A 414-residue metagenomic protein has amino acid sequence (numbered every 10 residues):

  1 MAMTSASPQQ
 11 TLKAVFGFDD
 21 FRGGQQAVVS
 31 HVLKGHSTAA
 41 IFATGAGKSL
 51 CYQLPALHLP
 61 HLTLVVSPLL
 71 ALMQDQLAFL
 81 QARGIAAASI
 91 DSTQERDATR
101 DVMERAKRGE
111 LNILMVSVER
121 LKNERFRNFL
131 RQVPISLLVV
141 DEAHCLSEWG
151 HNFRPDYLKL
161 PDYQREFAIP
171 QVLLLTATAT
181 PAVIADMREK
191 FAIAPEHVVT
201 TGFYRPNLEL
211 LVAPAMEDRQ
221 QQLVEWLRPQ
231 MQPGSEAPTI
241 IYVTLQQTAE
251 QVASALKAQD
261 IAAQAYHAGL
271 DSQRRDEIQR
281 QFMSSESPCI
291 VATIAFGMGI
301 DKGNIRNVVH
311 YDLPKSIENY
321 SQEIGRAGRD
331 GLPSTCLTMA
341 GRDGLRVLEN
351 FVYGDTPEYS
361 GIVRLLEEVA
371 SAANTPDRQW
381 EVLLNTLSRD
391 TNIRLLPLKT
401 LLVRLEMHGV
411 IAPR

Functional and structural regions predicted by a protein language model:
A2-A6, Q10-V15, D19-G23, A27-A39 (+6 more regions): Helicase motor core with emphasis on the C-terminal RecA-like subdomain
